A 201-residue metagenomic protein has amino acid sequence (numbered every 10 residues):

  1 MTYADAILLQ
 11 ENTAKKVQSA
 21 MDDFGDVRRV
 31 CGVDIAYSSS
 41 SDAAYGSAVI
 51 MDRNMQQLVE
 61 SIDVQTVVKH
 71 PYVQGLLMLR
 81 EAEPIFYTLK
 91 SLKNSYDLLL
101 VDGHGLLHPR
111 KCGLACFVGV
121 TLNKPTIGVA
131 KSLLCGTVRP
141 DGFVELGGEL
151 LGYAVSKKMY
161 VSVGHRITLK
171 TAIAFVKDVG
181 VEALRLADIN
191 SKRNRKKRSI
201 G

Functional and structural regions predicted by a protein language model:
T2-S19, A82, K131-L133, V138-G201: C-terminal binding/interaction regions
R28-S38: Two-metal-ion RNase H-like nuclease active-site motif
A36, N54, G103-H104, A130: Anionic group-transfer/hydrolysis microenvironments
S40-S95: A glycine-rich, hydrophobic loop/mini-helix early in the fold
Y72-G75, D102-P109, K158-V163: Flexible, glycine/proline-enriched loop segments at strand-loop-helix junctions that form or flank small-ligand binding
E81-N123: Hydrophobic, well-structured mid-protein blocks that either form specific transmembrane helices
L107-E149: A contiguous pocket-lining binding segment that forms or flanks enzyme active sites
